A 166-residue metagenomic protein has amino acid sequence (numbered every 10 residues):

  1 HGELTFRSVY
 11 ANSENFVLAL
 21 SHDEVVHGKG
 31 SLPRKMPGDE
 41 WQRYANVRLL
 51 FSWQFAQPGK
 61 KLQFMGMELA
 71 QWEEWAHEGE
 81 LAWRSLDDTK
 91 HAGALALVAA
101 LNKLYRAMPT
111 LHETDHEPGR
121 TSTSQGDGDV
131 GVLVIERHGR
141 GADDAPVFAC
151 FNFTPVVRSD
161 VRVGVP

Functional and structural regions predicted by a protein language model:
H1-A76, R106-V163: Conserved alpha/beta catalytic core and glycan-binding cleft of carbohydrate-active enzymes
D39-W41, S85-A92: A short acidic, glycine-rich active-site loop that binds or catalyzes chemistry on phosphate/adenosine moieties
W75-S85: Active-site His/acidic residue clusters
T89-L111: Catalytic cores of secreted or luminal carbohydrate-active enzymes
P166: Short edge-strand/loop segments of extracellular domains
